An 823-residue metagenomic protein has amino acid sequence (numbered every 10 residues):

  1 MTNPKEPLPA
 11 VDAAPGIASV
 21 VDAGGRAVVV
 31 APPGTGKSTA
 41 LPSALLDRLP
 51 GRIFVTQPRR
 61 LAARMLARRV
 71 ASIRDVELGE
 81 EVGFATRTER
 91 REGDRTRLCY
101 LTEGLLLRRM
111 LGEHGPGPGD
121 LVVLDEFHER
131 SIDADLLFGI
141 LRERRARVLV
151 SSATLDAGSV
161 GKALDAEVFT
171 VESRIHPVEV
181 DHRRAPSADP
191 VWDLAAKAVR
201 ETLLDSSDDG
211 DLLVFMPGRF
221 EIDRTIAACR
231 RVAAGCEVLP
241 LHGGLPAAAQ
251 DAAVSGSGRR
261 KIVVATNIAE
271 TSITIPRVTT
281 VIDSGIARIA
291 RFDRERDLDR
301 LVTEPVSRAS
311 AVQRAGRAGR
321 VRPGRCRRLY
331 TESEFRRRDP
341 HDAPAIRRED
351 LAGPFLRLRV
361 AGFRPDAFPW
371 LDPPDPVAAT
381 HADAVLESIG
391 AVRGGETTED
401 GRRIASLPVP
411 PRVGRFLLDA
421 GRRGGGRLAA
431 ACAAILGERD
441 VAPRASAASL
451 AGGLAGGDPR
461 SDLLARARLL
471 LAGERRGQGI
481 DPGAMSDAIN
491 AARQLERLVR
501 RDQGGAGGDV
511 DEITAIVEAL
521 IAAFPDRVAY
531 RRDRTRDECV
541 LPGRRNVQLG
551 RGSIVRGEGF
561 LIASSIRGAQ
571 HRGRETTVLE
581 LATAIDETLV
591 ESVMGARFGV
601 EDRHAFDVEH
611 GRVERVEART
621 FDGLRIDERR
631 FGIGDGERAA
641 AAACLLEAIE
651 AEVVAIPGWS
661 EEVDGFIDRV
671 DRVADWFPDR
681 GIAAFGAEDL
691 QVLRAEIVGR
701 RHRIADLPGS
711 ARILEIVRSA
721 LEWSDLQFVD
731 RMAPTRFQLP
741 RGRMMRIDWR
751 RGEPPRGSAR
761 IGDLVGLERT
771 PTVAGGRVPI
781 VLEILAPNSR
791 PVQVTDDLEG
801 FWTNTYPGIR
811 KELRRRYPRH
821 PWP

Functional and structural regions predicted by a protein language model:
M1-F416, G752-P754: P-loop NTPase motor module signature
A31-P33, Q57, T86, S152-A153 (+13 more regions): Active-site proximal loops enriched in glycine and acidic residues that flank catalytic Cys/His/Asp and coordinate
P33-G34, L46-D47, V528-G568, R731-M732 (+4 more regions): Segments forming glycine/polar-rich beta-alpha architectures that bind adenosine-containing cofactors
T39, G235, P240, A249 (+5 more regions): Second RecA-like catalytic domain
L61, A563-E587, A759-I784: Acidic, aromatic-enriched beta-alpha/helix-loop junctions
L111-E113, P190, D293, R338-H341 (+7 more regions): Short conserved micro-motifs at the rims of enzyme active sites and ligand-binding pockets
D211-L212, R260-K261, V278, A429 (+3 more regions): Short, surface-exposed beta-edge/turn micro-motifs
Q548, D607-P823: Charged, non-catalytic accessory extensions
